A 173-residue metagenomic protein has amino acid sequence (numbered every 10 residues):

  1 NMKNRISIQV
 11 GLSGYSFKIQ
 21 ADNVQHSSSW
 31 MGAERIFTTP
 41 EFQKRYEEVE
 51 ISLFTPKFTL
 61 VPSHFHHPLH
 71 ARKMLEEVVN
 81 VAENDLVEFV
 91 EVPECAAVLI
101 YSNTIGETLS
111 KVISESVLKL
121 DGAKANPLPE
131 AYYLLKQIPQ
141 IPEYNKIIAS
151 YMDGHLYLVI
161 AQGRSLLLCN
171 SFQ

Functional and structural regions predicted by a protein language model:
N1-Q25, I138-S165: Gly/Thr-rich phosphate-binding beta-strand-loop-beta motif of the actin/hexokinase/Hsp70
M2-S7, G11-G14, K44-F54, C169-Q173: C-terminal region/appendage detector
Q20-P139: Active-site neighborhood for divalent-cation/phosphate handling
F89-V90, Y101, S165-Q173: Accessory, usually C-terminal, subdomains that scaffold auxiliary metal cofactors
